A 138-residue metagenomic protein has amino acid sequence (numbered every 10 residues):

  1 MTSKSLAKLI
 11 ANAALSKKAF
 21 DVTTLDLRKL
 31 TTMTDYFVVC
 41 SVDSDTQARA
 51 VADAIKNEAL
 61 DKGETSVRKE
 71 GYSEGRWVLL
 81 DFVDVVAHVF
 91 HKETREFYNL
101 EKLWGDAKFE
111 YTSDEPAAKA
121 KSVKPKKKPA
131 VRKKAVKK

Functional and structural regions predicted by a protein language model:
M1-S3: N-terminal presequence-like segments and adjacent domain-start helices
L9-Y36, D43: N-terminal first-folded block
A11, L15, A19, T23 (+4 more regions): Signal for well-folded cores of large energy- and translation-related assemblies
V22-M33, S66-D84: Glycine/charge-rich, flexible interdomain linkers and switch-proximal surface loops that mediate coupling
D26, C40-V42, D81-D84, V89-H91: Flexible glycine-/small-residue-rich
Q47-E64, L79-L80: Compact, glycine-rich, soluble single-domain proteins
H88-A117: Intrinsically disordered, low-complexity glycine/proline-rich and charged
E115-K138: Intrinsically disordered, polybasic Lys/Arg-rich low-complexity tracts
